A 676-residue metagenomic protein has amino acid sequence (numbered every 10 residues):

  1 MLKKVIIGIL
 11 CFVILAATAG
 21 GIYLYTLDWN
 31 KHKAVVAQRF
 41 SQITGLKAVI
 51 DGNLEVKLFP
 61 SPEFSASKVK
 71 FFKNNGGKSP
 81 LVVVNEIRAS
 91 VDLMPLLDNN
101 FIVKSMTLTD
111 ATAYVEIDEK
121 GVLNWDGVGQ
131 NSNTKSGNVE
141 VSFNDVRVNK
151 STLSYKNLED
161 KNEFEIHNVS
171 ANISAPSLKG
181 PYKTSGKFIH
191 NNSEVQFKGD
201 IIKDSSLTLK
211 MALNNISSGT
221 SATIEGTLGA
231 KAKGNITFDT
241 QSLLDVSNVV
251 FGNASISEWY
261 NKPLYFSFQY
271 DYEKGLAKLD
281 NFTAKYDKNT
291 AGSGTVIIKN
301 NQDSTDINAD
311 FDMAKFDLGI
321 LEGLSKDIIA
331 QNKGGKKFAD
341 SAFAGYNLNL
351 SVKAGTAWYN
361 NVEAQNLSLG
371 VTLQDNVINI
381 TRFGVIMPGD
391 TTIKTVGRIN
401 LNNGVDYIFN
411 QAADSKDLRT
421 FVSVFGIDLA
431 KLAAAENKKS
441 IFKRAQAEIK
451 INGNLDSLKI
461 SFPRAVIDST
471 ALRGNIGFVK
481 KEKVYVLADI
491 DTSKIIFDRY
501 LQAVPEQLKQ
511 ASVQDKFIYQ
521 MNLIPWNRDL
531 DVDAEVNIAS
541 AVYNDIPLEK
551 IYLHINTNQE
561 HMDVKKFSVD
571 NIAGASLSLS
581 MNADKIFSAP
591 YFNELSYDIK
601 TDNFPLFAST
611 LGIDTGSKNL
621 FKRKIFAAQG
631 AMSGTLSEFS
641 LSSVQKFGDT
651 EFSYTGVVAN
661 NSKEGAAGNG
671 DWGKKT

Functional and structural regions predicted by a protein language model:
M1-G45: N-terminal type II signal-anchor transmembrane helix that functions as the membrane-insertion/stop-transfer segment
G45-V49, N75-V91, K120, V128 (+19 more regions): Amphipathic hydrophobic-ligand
L46-K47, E63, S67-K179, H190 (+5 more regions): Secondary-structure transition motifs
S67-F72, A111-A113, N149-K156, N214 (+7 more regions): Generic short beta-strand segments
E86, A111, V128-T237, F338-L373 (+2 more regions): Elongated, acidic membrane-bridging lipid-handling scaffolds and related periplasm/extracellular "bridge/tunnel" systems
D110, H190, K203, N215 (+17 more regions): Transmembrane beta-strands of outer-membrane beta-barrel pores
E258-F266, L279-N281, D287-N289, A309-L321 (+13 more regions): Extended non-catalytic domains of envelope/secretory-pathway proteins
A277-L279, I378-I380, L458-F462, V564 (+1 more regions): Short, structured motif recognition centered on aromatic/hydrophobic residues
